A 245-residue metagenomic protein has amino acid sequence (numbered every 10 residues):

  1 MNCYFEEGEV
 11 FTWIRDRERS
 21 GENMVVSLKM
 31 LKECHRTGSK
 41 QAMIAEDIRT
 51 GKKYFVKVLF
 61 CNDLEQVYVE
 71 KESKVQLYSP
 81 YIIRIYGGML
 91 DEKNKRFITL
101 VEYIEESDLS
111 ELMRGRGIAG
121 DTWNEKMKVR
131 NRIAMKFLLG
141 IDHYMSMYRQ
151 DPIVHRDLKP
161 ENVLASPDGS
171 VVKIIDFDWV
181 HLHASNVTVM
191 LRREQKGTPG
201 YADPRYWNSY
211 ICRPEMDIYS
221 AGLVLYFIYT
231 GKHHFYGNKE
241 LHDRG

Functional and structural regions predicted by a protein language model:
G38-V67: ATP-binding glycine-rich loop module of kinase domains
R84-F97: Short beta-strand micro-motifs within the conserved protein kinase catalytic domain, predominantly in the N-lobe
N94-D108: Conserved short submotifs of the Hanks-type protein kinase catalytic core that shape the nucleotide-binding pocket
I104-G120: Structural motif in protein kinase domains
M145-S166: Catalytic-loop of the protein kinase fold
M190-Y206: Conserved activation segment of eukaryotic-like protein kinases, specifically the C-terminal portion of the activation
R205-E215: Conserved end of the kinase activation segment
